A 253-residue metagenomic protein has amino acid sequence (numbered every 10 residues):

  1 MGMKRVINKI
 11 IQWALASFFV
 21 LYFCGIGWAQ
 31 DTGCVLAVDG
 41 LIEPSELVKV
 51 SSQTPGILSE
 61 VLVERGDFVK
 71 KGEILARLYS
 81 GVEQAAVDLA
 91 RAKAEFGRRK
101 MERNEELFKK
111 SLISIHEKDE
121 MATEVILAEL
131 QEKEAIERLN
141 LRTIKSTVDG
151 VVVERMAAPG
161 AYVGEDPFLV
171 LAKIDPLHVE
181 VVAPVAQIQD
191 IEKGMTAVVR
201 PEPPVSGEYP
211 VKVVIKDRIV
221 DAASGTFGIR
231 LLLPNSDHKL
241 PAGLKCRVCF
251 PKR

Functional and structural regions predicted by a protein language model:
K4-L15: Bacterial N-terminal signal peptides that target proteins for export
W13-I26: Bacterial N-terminal signal peptides
G25-P55, P210-I215, F227, A242 (+1 more regions): N-terminal beta-strand block that forms a small beta-sandwich/beta-barrel module immediately after a flexible targeting
C34-Q53, L130-T147, L171, I215-V220: Short beta-strand-turn/beta-hairpin segments enriched in glycine/proline and small hydrophobics that form edge-strand
L41, P55, S59-L62, F68-I74 (+3 more regions): Surface-exposed patches in structured soluble domains
V82-E137, R155, S224: Alpha-helical coiled-coil segments
V153-E154, E208-R253: Structural microfeature recognizing short secondary-structure transition sites
M195-P210, H238: Low-complexity, intrinsically disordered, polar/proline/glycine/glutamine-rich protein-protein interaction regions
